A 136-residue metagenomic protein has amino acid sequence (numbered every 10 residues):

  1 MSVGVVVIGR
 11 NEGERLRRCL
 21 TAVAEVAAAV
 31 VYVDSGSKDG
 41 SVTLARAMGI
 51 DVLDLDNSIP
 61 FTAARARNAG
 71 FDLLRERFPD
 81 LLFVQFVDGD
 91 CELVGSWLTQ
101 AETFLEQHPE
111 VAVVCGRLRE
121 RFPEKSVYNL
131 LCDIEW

Functional and structural regions predicted by a protein language model:
S2-G4: Cell-envelope/extracellular polymer assembly enzymes that use nucleotide-activated donors
V7, A28-G36, G89: Short beta-strand/loop segment that forms part of the nucleotide-sugar
N11-V26: Short, well-formed alpha-helical segments that are part of the catalytic scaffolds of diverse glycosyltransferases
R15-R18, D39-A47, S96: Acidic helix N-cap motif at the loop->helix transition within catalytic regions of sugar-transfer enzymes
A22, D34-T43, N57, C91: A conserved acidic beta->alpha catalytic loop
N57-E76: Glycine-rich, basic loop-to-helix element that forms the pyrophosphate-binding segment of sugar-nucleotide handling
F78-E92: Short beta-strand-to-loop acidic/aromatic patch adjacent to the donor-nucleotide binding site
E92-V127: Conserved donor NDP-sugar-binding/catalytic core segment of glycosyltransferases
